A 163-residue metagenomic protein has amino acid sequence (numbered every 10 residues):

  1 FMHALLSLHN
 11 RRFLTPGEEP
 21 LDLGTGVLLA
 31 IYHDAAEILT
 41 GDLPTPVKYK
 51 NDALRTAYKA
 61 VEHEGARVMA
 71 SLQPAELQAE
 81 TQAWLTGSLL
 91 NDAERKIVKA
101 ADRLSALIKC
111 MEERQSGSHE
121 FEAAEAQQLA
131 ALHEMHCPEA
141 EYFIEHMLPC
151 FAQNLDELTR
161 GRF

Functional and structural regions predicted by a protein language model:
F1-F163: Alpha-helical, largely C-terminal catalytic domains that coordinate divalent metal ions via clustered Asp/Glu/His
